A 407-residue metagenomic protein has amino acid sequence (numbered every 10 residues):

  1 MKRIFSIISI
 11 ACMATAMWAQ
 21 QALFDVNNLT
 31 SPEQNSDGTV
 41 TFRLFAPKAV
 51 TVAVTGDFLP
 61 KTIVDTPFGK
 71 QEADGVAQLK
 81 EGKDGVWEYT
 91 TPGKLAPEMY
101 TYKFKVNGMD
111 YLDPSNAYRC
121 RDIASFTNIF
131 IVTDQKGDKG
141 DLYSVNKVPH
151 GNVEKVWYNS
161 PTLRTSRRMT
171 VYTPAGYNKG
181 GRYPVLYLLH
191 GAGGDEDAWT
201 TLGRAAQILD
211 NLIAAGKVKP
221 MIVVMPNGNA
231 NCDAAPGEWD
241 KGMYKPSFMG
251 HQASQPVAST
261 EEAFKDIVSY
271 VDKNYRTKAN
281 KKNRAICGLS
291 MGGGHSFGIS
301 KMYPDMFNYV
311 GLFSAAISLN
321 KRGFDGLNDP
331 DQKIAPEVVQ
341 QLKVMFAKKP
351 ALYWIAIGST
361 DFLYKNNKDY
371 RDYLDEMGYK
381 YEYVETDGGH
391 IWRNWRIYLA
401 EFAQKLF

Functional and structural regions predicted by a protein language model:
M1-A22: Bacterial Sec-dependent N-terminal signal peptides
F5-I8, N27, T277, K281: Hydrophobic alpha-helical segments and their boundary regions
Q20-T41: N-terminal edge beta-strand
Q34-F407: Non-catalytic cap/lid and distal C-terminal segments of serine-dependent acyl enzymes
